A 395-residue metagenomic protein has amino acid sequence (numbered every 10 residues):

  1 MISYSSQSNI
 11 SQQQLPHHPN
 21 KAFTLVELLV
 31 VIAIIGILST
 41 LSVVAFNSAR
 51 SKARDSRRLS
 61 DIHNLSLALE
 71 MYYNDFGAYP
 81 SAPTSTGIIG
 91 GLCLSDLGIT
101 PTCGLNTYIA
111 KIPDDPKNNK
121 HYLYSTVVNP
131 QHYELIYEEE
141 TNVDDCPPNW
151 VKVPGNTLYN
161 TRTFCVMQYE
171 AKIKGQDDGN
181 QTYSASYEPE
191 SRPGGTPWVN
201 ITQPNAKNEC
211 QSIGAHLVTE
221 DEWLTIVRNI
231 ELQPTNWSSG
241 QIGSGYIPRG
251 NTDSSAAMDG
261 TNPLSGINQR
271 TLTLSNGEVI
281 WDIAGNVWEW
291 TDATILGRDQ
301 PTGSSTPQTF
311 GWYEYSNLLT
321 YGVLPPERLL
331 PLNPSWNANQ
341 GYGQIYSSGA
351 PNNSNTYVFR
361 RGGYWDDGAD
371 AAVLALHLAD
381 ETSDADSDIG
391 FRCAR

Functional and structural regions predicted by a protein language model:
M1-F23: N-terminal leader/signal peptides at the extreme start of proteins
N20-F46: N-terminal single-pass transmembrane signal-anchor helix
V43-H63: Aliphatic-rich helix starts adjacent to a transmembrane/signal segment
L67-E139, G285: Extracellular/periplasmic head regions of type IV pilus-like filament subunits
T86, K172-V199, T302-E327: A solvent-exposed, charged loop/short amphipathic helix patch at secondary-structure junctions
L92-L94, T102-G104, D145-P147, V166 (+2 more regions): Sequence contexts marking disulfide-bonded cysteines in secreted/extracellular proteins
D115-H121, S125, H132, Y137 (+5 more regions): C-terminal, surface-exposed recognition/capping segments
P154-I283, V287: Short aromatic-cysteine micro-motif
